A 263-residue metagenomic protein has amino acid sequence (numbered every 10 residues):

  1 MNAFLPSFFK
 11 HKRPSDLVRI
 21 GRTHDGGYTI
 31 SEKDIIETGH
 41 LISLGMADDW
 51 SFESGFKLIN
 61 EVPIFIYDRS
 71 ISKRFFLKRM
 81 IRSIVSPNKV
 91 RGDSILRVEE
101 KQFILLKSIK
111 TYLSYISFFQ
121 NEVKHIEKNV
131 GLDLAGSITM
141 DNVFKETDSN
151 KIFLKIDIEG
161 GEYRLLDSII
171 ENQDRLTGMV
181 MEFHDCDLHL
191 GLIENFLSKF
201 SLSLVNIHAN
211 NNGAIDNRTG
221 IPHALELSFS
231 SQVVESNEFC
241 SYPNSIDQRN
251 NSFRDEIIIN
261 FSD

Functional and structural regions predicted by a protein language model:
M1-G21: Rossmann-like AdoMet
N2, H11, F75, F103-L106 (+4 more regions): Low-complexity, intrinsically disordered regions enriched in charged/polar residues
F4, T111-S114, L192: Exposed alpha-helical structural elements
F9-P14, K33-I35, G92-R97, T147-K151 (+1 more regions): A generic short-segment signal for beta-strand/edge and adjacent turn/coil regions
S15-G136, E146: SAM cofactor-binding core of SAM-dependent methyltransferases, primarily the Rossmann-like beta-alpha-beta module
H40, I59-I66, L77-K78, M140-D263: Conserved acidic-Pro-Pro-aromatic motif
